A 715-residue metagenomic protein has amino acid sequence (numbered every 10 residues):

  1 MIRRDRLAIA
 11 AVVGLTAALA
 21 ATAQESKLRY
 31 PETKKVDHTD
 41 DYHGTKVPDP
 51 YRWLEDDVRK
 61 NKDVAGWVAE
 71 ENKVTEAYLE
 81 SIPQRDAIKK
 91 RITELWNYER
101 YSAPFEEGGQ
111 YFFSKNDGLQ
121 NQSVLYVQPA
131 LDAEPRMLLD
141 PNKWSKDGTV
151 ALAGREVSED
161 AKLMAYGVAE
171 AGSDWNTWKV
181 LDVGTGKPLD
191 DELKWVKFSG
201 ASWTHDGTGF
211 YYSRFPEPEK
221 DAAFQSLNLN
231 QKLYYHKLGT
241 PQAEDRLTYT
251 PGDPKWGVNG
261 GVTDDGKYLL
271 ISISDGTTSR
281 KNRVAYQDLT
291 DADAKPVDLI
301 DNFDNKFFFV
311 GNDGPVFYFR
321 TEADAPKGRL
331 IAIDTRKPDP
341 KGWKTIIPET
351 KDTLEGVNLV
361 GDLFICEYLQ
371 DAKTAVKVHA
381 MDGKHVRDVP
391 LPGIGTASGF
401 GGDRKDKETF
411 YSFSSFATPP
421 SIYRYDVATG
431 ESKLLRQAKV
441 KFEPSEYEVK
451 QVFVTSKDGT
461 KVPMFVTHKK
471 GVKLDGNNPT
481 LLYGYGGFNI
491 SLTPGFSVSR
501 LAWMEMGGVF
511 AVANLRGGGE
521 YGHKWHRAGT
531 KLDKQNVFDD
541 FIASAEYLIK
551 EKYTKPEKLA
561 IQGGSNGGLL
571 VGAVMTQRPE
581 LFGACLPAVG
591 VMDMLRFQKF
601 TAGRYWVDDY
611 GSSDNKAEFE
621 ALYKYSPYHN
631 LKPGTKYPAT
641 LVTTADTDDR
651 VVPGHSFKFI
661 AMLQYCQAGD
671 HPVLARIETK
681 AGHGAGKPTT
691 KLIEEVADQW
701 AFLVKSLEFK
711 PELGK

Functional and structural regions predicted by a protein language model:
M1-A10: Bacterial N-terminal signal peptides that target proteins for export
A10-A18: Bacterial N-terminal signal peptides
A20-E25: Boundary at the C-terminal end of the N-terminal hydrophobic targeting segment
S26-H43: Short acidic, Pro/Gly- and aromatic-enriched capping/linker segments at domain boundaries
E32, T45-V47, R52-Q110, S114-M137 (+6 more regions): Peripheral, non-catalytic segments that deliver or gate enzyme domains
L125, P479-Y483, F510, T640: Hydrophobic beta-strand anchors of alpha/beta hydrolase catalytic cores
G484-G486, T644: The conserved beta1-alpha1 loop
S499, M506, V512-K715: Active-site-proximal cap/loop segments of hydrolase catalytic domains
